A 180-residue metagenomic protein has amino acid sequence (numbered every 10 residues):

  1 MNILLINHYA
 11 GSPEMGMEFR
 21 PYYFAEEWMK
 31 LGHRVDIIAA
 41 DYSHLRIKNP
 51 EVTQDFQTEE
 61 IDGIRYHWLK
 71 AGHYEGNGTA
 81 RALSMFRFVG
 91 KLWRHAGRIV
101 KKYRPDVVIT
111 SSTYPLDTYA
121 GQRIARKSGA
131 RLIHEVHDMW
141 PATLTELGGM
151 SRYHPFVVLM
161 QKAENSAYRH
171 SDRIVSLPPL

Functional and structural regions predicted by a protein language model:
M1-I64, P179: N-terminal subdomain of nucleotide-sugar transferases
P13, A82-G97, P105-A130, H134-T143: An aromatic- and histidine-rich active-site surface loop
I37-V100: A conserved catalytic-core segment of Leloir-type glycosyltransferases
T53-Q57, M85, R126-K127, M150-H154: Short, hinge-like loop/turn segments at secondary-structure boundaries
N77-R81, L144-M150: Short acidic, glycine/proline-rich loop/turn micro-motifs
G97, Y119, R123-S128, H154-I174: Membrane-proximal helix-turn-helix segments that form the acceptor-binding/catalytic region of lipid-linked
I174-L180: Short, intrinsically disordered, charge-balanced linker/junction segments flanking boundaries in proteins
